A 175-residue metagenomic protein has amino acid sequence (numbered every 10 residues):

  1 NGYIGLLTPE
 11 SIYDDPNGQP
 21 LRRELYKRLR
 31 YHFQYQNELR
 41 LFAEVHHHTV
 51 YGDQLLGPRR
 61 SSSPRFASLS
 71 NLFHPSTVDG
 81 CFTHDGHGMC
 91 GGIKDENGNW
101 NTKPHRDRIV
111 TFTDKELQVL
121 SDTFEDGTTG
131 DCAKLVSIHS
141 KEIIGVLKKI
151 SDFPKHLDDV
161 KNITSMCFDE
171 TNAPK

Functional and structural regions predicted by a protein language model:
N1-Q34, Q54: Conserved Class I SAM-dependent methyltransferase catalytic core
Q36-R40: Short alpha-helical segments and helix-capping/turn motifs at coil-helix boundaries
L41-K175: Polynucleotide-recognition surfaces of large bacterial nucleic-acid defense/processing enzymes
